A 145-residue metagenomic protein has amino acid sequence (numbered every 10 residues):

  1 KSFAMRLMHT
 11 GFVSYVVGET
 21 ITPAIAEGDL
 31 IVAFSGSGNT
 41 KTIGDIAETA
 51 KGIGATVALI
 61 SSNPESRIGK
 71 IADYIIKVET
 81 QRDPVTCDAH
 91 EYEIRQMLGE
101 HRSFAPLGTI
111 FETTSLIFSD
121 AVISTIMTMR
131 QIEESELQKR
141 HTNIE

Functional and structural regions predicted by a protein language model:
S2-L116: Glycine-rich phosphate-binding loops that contact phosphosugars or nucleotide phosphates
S115-I123: An amphipathic alpha-helical interaction segment
A121, M127-E145: A short, charged, Gly/Pro-tolerant segment at domain boundaries
